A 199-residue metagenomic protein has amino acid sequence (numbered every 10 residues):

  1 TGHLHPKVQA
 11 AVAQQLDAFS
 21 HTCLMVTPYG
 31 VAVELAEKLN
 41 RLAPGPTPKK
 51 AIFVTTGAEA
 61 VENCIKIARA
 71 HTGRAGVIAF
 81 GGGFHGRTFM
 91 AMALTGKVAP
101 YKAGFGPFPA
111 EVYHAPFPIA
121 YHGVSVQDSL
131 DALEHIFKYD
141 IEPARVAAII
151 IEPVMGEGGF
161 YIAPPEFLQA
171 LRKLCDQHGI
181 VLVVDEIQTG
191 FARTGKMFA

Functional and structural regions predicted by a protein language model:
T1-A199: Conserved N-terminal phosphate-binding loop of PLP-dependent enzymes in the Aspartate aminotransferase
